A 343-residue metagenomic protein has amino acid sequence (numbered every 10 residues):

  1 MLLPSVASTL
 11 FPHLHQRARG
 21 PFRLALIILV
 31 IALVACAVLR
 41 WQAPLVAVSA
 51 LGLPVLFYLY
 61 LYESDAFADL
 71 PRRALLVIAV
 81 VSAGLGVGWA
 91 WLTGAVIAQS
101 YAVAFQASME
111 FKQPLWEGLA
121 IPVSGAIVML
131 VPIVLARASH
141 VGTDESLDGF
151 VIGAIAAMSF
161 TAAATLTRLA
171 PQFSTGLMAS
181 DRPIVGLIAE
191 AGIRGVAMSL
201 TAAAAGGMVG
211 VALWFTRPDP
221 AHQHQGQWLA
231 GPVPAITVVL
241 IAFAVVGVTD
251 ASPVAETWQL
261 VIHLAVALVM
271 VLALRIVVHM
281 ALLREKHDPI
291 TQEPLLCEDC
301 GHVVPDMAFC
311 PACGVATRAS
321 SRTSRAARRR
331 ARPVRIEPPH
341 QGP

Functional and structural regions predicted by a protein language model:
M1-P343: Hydrophobic alpha-helical segments at protein termini of multi-pass membrane proteins
